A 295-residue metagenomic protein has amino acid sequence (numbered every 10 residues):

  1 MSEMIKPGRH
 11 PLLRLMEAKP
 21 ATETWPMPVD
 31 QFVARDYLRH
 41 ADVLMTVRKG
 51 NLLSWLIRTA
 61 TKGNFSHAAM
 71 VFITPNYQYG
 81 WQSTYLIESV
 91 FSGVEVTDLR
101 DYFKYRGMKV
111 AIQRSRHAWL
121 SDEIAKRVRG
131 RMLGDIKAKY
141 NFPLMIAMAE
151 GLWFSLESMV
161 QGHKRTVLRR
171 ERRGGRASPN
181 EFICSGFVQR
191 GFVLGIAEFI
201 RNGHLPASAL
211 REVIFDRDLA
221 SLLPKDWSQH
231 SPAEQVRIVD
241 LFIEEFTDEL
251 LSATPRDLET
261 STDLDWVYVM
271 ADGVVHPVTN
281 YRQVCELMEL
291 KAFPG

Functional and structural regions predicted by a protein language model:
M1-G295: Cysteine-nucleophile amide-bond enzymes
